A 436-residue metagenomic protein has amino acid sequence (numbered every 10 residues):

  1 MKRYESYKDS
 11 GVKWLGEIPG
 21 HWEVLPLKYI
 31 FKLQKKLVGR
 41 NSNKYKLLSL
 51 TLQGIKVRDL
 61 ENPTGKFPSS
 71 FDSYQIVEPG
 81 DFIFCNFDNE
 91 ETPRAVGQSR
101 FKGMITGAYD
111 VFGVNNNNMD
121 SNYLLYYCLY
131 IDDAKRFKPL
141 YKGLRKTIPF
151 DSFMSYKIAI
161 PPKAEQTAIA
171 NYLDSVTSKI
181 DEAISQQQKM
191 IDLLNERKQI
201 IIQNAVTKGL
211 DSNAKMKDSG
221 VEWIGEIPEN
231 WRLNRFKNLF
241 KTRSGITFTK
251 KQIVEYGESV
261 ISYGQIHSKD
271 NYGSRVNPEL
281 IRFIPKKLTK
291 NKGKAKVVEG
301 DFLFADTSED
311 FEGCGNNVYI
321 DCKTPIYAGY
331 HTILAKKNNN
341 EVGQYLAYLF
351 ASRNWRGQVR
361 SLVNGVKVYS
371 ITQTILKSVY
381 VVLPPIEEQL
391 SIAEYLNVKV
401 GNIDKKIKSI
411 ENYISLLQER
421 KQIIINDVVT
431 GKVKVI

Functional and structural regions predicted by a protein language model:
M1-E17, H21, P161-K215, S378 (+1 more regions): Amphipathic alpha-helical coiled-coil/heptad-repeat segments
S6-V38, S155, K163, T167 (+5 more regions): Non-catalytic DNA-recognition/assembly elements of restriction-modification systems
Y7-S10, G103-D110, K142-T167, K250 (+3 more regions): A short glycine-rich beta-alpha junction/loop motif
S10-G11, K28-G39, K44, L48-F82 (+2 more regions): Sequence-specific dsDNA recognition surfaces
F31, C128, D132, L173 (+3 more regions): Hydrophobic aliphatic residues
K66-D72, R100, G143, S155 (+4 more regions): A structural connector/turn signal
Q75, P79-D133, P149, S262 (+3 more regions): A short beta-sheet element
